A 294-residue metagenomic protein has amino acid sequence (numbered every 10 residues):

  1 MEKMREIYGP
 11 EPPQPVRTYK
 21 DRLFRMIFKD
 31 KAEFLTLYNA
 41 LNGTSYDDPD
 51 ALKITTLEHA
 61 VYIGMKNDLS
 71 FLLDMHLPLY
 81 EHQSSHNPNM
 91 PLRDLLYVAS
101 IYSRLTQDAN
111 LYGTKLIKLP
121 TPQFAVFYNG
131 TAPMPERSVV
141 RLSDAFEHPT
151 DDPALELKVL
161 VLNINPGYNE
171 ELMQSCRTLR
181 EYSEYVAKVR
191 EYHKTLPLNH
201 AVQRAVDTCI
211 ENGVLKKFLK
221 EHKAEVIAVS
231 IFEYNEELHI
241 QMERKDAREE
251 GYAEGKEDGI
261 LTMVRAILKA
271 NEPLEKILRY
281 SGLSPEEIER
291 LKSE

Functional and structural regions predicted by a protein language model:
M1-E294: Elongated, amphipathic alpha-helical interaction scaffolds
